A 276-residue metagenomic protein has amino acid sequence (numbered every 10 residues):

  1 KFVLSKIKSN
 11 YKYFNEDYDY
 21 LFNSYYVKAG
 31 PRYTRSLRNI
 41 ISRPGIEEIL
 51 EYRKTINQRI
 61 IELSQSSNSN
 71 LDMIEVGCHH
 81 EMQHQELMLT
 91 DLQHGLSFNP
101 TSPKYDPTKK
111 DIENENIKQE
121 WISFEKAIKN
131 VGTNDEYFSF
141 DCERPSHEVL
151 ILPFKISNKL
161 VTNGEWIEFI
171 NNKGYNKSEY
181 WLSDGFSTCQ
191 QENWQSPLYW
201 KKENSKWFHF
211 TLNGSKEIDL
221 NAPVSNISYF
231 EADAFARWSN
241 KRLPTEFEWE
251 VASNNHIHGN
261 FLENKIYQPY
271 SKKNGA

Functional and structural regions predicted by a protein language model:
K1, E16-Y20, I40-I49, S69-Q83 (+1 more regions): Alpha-helical scaffold segments that form or flank carboxylate-/histidine-based iron centers
F2-K6, L63, L87-D91, F169 (+1 more regions): Short alpha-helical functional segments enriched in proximate histidine and acidic residues
L4-I7, F154, V161, F169-K177 (+1 more regions): Short capping motifs at secondary-structure boundaries
S5-N57, S97-E113, T211: Short, helix-capping/interhelical loops that line the mouth of catalytic, cofactor-, or ligand-binding pockets
Y33-R43, S66-S67, R144-L150, S205-A222: Short glycine/proline-rich turn/loop motifs
I60-S69: Cytochrome P450 catalytic-domain "roof"
G77-Q83, L87, D91, G95-S139 (+2 more regions): Functional-site microenvironments in short loops/helix caps that host divalent-cation chemistry
